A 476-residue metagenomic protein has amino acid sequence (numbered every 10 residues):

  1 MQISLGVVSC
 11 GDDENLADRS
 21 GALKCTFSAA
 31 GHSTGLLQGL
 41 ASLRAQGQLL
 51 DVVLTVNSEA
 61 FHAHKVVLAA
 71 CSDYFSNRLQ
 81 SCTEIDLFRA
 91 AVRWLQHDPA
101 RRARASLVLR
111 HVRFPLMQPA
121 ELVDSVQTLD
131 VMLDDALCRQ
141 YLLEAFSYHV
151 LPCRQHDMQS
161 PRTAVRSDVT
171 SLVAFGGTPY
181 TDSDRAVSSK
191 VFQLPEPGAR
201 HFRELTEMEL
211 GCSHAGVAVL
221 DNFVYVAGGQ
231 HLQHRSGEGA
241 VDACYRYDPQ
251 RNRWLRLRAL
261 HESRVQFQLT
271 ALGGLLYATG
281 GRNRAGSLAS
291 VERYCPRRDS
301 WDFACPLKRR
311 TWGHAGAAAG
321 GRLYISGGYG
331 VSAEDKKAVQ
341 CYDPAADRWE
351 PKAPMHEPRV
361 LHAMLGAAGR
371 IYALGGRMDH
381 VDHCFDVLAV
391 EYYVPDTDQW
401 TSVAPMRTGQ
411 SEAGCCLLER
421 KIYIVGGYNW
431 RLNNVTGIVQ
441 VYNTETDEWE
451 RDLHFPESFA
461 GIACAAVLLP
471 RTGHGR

Functional and structural regions predicted by a protein language model:
M1-K24, S28-A30, T34-G35, G47 (+6 more regions): Alpha-helical scaffold in the C-terminal half of BTB/POZ domains and their immediate C-terminal extension
V150, S167-D184, L205-E207, L220-G237 (+10 more regions): Glycine-centered tight turns/hairpins at beta-strand boundaries that repeat across beta-rich repeat domains
S188-P197, A240-R251, A289-R298, K337-A346 (+2 more regions): Beta-propeller blade signature
F202-T206, R253-R258, D299-P306, A345-P354 (+2 more regions): Blade-edge beta-strand/turn elements of extracellular beta-propeller and related beta-sheet repeat scaffolds
E207-C212, S402-G414, D447-A463: Conserved blade-ending motifs and adjacent loop-strand segments that build the rim/top face of beta-propeller domains
L210, R253, E262, R284 (+9 more regions): Conserved loop/turn at the beginning of each blade in beta-propeller domains
S213-V217, A243, V265-L269, S290 (+4 more regions): Beta-propeller and closely related beta-sheet repeat lectin domains
V435-R476: Blade-level signature of beta-propeller repeat domains, shared across WD40, Kelch, NHL, RCC1 and BNR/Asp-box propellers
